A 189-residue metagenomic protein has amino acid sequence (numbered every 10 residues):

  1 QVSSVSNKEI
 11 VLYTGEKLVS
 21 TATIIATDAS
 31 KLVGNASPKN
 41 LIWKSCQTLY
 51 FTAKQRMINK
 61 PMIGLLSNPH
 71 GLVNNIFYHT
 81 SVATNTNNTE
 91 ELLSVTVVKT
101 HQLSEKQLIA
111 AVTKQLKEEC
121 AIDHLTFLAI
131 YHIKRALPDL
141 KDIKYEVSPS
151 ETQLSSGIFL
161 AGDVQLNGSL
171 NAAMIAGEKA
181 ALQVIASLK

Functional and structural regions predicted by a protein language model:
Q1, D28-A29, I133, D163: Flexible loop residues that form catalytic and substrate-binding hotspots at small-molecule/glycan-binding clefts
Q1-S4, N75, F127, G157: Extracellular/lumenal ectodomain signal focusing on beta-strand-rich modules and carbohydrate-recognition contexts
V2-V5, S150-T152: Short, exposed beta-strand/loop patches in secreted or surface proteins that constitute
S3-S4, K8-L108, Q115-E119: Mid-domain catalytic core of redox enzymes that form a hydrophobic substrate pocket/lid adjacent to a catalytic redox
A83-K189: Conserved flavin/dinucleotide-binding core of flavoenzymes
